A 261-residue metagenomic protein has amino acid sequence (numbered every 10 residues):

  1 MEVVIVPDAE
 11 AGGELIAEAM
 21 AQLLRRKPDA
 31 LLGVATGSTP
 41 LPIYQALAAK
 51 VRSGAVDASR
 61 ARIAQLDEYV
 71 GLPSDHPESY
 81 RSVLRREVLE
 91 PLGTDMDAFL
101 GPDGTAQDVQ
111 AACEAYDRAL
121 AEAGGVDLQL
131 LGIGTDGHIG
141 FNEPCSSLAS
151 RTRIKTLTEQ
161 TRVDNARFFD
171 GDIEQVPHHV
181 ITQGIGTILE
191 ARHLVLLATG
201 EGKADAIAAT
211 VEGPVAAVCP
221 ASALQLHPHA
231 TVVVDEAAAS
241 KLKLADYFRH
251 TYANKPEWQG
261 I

Functional and structural regions predicted by a protein language model:
M1-L32: N-terminal glycine-/serine-/threonine-rich phosphate-binding loop
R26-R52: Glycine-rich N-terminal segment of FAD-binding domains in flavoprotein oxidoreductases, spanning the beta-loop-helix
A30, S38-T39, I43, A119-P144: A glycine-rich beta-strand to alpha-helix segment that forms a phosphate/ribose-binding loop at ligand/cofactor sites
G33-G37, Q65, P102-D103, L130-I133 (+2 more regions): Short beta-strand segments
A46-D57, Y80-S82, P144-I154, G213: A glycine- and small-aliphatic-rich helix-loop capping segment at beta-alpha/alpha-beta transitions that lines
V56-L130, T251-G260: Ligand-binding beta-strand-loop-alpha-helix segment within the catalytic cores of soluble metabolic enzymes
D136, G140-I185: Class I SAM-dependent methyltransferase SAM-binding "motif I" and its flanking Rossmann-like core
G186, E190-I261: ATP/nucleoside-binding phosphotransfer catalytic cores, i.e., glycine-rich phosphate-binding loops
